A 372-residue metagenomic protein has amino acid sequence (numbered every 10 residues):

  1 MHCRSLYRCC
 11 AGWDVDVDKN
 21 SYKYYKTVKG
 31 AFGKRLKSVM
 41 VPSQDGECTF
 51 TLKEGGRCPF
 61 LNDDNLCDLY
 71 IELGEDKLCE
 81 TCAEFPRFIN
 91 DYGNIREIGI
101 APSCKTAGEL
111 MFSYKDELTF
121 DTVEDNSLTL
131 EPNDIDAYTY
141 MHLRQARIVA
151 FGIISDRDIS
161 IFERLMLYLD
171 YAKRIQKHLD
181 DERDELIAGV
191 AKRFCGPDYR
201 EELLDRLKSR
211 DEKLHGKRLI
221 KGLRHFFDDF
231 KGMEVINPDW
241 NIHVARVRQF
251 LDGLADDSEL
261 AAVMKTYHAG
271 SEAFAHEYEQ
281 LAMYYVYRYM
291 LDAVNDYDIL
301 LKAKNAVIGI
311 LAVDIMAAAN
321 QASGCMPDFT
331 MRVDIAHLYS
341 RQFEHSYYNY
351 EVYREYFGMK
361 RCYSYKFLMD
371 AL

Functional and structural regions predicted by a protein language model:
M1-S5, V39-C79, R96: Immediate flanking context of iron-sulfur cluster ligation sites
S5, A11-G12, F60, L69 (+2 more regions): Disulfide-rich extracellular modules and peptides
Y7-V41: A structured, charge-rich N-terminal accessory region that forms the first stable segment of a protein and links
V15, E72, D136, I299-A303: Short, charged/polar micro-motifs that form catalytic or ligand-binding hotspots
D16-K19, T27-G30, N62, C67 (+2 more regions): Cysteine-centered metal-binding/redox modules
L36-E47, R164-L165, M326-T330: Short glycine-rich, low-complexity/disordered patches
N65, L73-K173: Internal, well-ordered alpha/beta segment that forms a basic, Gly-enriched binding/recognition surface
S160-L372: Hydrophobic, aromatic-lined core segments that form the binding pocket/scaffold for planar heteroaromatic ligands
